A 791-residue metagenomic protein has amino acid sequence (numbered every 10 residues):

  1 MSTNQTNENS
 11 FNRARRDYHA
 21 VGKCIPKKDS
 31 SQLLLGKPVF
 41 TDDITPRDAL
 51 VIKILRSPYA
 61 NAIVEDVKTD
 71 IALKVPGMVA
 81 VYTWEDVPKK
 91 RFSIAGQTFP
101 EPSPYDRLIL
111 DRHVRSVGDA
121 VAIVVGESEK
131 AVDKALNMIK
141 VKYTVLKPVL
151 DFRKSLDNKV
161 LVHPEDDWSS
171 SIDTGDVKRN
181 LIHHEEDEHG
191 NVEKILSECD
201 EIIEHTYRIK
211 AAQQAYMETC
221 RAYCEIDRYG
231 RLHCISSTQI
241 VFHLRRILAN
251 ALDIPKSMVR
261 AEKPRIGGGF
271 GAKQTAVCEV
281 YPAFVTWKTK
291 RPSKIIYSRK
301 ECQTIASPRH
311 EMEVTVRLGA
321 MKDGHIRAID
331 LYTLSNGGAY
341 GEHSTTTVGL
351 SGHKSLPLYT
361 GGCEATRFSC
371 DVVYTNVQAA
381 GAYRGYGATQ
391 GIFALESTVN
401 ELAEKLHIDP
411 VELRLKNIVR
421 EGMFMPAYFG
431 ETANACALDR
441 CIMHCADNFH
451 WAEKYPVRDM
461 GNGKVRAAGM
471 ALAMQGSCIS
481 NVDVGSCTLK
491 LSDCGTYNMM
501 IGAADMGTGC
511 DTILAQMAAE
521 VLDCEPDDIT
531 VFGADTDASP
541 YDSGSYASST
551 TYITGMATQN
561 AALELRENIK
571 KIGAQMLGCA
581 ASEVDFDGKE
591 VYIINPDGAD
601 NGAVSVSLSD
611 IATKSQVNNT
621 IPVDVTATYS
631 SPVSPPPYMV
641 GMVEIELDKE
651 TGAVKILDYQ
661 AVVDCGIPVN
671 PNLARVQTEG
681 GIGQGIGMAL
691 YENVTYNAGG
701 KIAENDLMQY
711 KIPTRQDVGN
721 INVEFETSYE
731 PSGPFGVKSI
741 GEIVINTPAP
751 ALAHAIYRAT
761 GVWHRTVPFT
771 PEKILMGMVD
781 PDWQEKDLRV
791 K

Functional and structural regions predicted by a protein language model:
M1-T174, I202, K288: Flexible, low-hydrophobicity surface segments
K23, D29-Q32, F99-P100, G175-A222 (+5 more regions): Glycine-rich loop/linker segments at domain edges
K28-Q32, N137-L150, Q239, N250-A251 (+3 more regions): Extended active-site and interfacial segments that coordinate phosphate-rich ligands in large catalytic machineries
W84-E85, D253-M258, K288-S293, K322 (+2 more regions): C-terminal catalytic domains of large/alpha subunits in multi-subunit enzymes
R91-G96, A135-M138, R245-I247, F270-A276 (+11 more regions): Short acidic, glycine/serine/threonine-rich loops at helix termini
R112-H113, P255-K263, W287-S298, Q303-I305: Conserved catalytic cysteine-centered active-site region of acyl-thioester-dependent Claisen-condensing enzymes
V162-L252, I418-T496, A703-E724: Helix-loop-helix junctions that connect adjacent transmembrane helices in secondary transporters/permeases, recognized
R246, G267-K290, K294-I295, C510-A518: Thiamine diphosphate
